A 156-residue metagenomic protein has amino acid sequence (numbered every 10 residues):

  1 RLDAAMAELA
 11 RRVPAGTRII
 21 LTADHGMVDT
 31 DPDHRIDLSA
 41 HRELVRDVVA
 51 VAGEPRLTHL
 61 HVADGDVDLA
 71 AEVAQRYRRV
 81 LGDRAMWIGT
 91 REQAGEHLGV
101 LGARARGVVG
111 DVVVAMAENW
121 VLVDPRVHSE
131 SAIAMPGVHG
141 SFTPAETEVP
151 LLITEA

Functional and structural regions predicted by a protein language model:
R1-A156: Feature captures the catalytic ectodomains and active-site-proximal regions of enzymes that hydrolyze or transfer
